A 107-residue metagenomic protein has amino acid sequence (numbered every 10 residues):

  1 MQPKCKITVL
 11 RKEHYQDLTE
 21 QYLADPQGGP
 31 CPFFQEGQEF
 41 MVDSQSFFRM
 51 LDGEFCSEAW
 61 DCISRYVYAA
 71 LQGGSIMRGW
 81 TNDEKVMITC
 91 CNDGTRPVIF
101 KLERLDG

Functional and structural regions predicted by a protein language model:
M1-P3, Q35: Function-determining sites in protein domains
K4-Q21: Short, basic/aromatic beta-hairpin or loop at an interaction surface
K4-T8, E39-M41, I99-E103: Ser/Thr- (and often Asn-) enriched beta-sheet segments in non-cytosolic proteins
Q21-F47: Short, flexible N-terminal segments of the mature chain
C31, C56, C90-C91: Disulfide-bonded cysteines in secreted/extracellular proteins and peptides
M41-Q45, A59-Y66: Compact soluble domain cores
F47-E58: Short, Lys/Arg- and Gly-enriched loop/turn segments at beta-strand edges
D61-G107: Short, compact, well-ordered microdomains
